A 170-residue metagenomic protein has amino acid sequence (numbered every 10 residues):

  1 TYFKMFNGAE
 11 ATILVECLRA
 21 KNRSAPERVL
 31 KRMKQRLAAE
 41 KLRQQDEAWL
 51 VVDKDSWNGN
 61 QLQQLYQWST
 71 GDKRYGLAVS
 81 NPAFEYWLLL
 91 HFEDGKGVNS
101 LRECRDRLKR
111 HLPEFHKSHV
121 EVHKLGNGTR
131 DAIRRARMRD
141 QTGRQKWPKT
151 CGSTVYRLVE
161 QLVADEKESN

Functional and structural regions predicted by a protein language model:
T1: Short N-terminal binding/cap micro-motifs at the start of the first secondary-structure element
K4-K21, E27, M33-W49, K54-N170: C-terminal accessory helical subdomains adjacent to catalytic cores in phosphodiester- and nucleotide-handling enzymes
